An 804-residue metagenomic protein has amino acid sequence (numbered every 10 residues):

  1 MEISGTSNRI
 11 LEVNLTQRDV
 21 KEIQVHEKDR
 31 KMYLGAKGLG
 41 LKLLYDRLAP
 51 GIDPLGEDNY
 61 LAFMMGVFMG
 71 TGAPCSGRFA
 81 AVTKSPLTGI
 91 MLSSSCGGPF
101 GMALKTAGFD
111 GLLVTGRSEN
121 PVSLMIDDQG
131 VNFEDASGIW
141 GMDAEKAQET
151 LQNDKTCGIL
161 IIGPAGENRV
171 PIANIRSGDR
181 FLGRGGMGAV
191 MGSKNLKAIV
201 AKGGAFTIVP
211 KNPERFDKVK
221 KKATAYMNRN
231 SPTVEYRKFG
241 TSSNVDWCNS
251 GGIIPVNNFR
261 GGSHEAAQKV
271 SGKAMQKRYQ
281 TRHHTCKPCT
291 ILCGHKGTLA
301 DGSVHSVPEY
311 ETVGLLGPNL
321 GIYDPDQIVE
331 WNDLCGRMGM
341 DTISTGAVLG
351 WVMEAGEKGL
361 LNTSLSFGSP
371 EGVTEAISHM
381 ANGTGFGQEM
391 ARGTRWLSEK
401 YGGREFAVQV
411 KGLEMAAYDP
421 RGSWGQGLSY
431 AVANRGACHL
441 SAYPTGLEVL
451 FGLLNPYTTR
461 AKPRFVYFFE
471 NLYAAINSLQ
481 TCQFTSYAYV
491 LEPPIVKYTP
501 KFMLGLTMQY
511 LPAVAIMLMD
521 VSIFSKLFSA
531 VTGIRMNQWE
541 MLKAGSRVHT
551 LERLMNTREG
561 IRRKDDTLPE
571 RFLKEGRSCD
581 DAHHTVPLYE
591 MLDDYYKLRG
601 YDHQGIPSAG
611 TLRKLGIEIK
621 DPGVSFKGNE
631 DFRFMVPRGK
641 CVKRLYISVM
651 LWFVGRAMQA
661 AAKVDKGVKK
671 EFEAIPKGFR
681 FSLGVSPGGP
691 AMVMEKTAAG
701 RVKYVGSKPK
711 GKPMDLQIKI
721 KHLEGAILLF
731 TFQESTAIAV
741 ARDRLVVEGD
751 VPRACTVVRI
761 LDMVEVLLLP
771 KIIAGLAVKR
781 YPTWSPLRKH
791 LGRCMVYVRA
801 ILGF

Functional and structural regions predicted by a protein language model:
M1-T233, D246-S263: Protein-protein interaction/assembly regions in multi-subunit complexes
V25-F63, S271-H295, F681-G700, C794-L802: N-terminal-biased segments
R47-P50, A107, G158, E167-N168 (+3 more regions): A short, charged
G77, Q152-G185, M191-K627: Extended C-terminal regions of large enzymes
L92-C96, L182, V190, Y323 (+4 more regions): Short alpha-helix boundary/capping segments
C96, D143, R215, V219 (+6 more regions): Short amphipathic alpha-helical segments
P99-F100, A147, G186, Q327-L334 (+6 more regions): Short, hydrophobic/aromatic alpha-helical segments in well-folded domains
F626-F804: Feature captures hydrophobic
